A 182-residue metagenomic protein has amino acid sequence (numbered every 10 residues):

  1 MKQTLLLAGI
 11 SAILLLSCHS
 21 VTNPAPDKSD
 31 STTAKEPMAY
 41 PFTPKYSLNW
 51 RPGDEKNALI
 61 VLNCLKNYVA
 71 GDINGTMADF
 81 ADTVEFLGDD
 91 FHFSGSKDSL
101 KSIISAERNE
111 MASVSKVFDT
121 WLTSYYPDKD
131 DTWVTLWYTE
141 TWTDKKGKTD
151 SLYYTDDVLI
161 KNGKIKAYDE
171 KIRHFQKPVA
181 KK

Functional and structural regions predicted by a protein language model:
M1-S31: Bacterial Sec-dependent N-terminal signal peptides
H19-A70: Short, low-complexity N-terminal intrinsically disordered segments enriched in polar/charged residues
F42, I73-T123: A solvent-exposed, acidic/Ser-Thr-rich amphipathic alpha-helical stretch
F80, Y138-W142, I172: Short beta-strand segments enriched in hydrophobic/aromatic residues within well-folded beta-rich domains
K129-D131, V158-K166: Short, solvent-exposed coil/turn segments at beta-strand boundaries
D130-E140: A short hydrophobic beta-strand element
D150-T155: Short, surface-exposed coil-to-beta transition loops
A167-K182: Low-complexity, intrinsically disordered terminal/linker segments enriched in charged and Gly/Pro repeats
